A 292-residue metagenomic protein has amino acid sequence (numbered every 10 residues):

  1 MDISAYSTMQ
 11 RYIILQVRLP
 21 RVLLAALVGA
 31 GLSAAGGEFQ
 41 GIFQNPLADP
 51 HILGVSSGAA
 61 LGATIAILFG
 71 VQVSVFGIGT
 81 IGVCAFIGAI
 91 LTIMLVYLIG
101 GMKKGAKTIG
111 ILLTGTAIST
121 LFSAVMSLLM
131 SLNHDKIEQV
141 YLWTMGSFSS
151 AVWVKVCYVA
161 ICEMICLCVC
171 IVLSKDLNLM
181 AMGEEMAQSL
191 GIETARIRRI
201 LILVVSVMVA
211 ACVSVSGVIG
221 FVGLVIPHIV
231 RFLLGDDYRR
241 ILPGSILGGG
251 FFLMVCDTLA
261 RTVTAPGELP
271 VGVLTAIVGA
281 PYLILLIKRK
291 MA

Functional and structural regions predicted by a protein language model:
M1-A292: Alpha-helical transmembrane segments in inner-membrane proteins
